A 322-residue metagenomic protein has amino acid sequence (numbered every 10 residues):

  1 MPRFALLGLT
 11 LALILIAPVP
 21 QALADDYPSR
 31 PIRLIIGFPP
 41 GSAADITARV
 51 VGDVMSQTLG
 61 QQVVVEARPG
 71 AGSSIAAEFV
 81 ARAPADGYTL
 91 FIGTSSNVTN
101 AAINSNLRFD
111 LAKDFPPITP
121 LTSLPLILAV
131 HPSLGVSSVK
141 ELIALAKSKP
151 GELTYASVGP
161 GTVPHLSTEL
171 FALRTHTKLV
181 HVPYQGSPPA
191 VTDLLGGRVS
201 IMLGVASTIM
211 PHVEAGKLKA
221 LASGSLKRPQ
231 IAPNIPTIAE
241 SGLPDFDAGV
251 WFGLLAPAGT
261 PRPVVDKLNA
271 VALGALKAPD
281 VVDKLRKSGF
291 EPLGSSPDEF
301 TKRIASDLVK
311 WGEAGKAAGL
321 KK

Functional and structural regions predicted by a protein language model:
M1-F4: Positively charged n-region of N-terminal signal peptides that target proteins for export
L7-P18: Bacterial N-terminal signal peptides
L23-K113, E152, P160, H176-V205 (+3 more regions): N-terminal (or domain-start) structured segment
S29-P31, L173, T177, E214 (+2 more regions): An extracytoplasmic/periplasmic, membrane-proximal ligand-sensing/linker region
R82-G87, A102-P189, I238, W251-K284: Hinge/capping helix and adjacent helix->loop/strand transition within the periplasmic-binding protein
T94-S95, P132, A206-S207, S225-L226 (+1 more regions): Short secondary-structure boundary segments
R108-P120, A156, K178-V182, S200-I201 (+2 more regions): Short beta-strand->loop
